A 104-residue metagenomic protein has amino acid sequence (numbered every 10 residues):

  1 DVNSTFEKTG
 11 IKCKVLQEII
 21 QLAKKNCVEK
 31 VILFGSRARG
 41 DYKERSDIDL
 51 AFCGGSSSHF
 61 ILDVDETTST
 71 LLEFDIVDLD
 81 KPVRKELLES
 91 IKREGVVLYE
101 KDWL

Functional and structural regions predicted by a protein language model:
D1-K30, A38-E44, C53-L104: Catalytic core of pol beta-like nucleotidyltransferases
